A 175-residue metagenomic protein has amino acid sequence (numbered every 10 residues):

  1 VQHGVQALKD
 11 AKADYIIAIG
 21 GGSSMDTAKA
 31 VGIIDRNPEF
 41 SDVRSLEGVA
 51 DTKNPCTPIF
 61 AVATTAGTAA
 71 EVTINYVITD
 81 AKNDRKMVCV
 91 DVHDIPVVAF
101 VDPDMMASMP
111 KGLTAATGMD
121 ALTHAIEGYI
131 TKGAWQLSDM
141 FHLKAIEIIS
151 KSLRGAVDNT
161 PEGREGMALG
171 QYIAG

Functional and structural regions predicted by a protein language model:
Q2-V101: Glycine/threonine-rich beta-strand-loop-alpha-helix active-site module that forms ligand/phosphate-binding
N75-G175: Carboxylate- and glycine-rich phosphate/diphosphate-binding segment that chelates Mg2+/Mn2+
